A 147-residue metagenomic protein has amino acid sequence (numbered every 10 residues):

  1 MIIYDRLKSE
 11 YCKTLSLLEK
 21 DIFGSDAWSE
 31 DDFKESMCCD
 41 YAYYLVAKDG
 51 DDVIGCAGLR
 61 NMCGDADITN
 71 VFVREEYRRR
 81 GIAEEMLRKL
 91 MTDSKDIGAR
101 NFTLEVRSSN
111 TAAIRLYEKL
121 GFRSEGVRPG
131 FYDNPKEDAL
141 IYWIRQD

Functional and structural regions predicted by a protein language model:
I3-E76, L87-K89, D93, I97 (+1 more regions): Acetyl-CoA-dependent GNAT
L7-E10, F72, L120, R128 (+1 more regions): Non-heme di-metal
A27, R80-G81, K136: Non-catalytic, surface-exposed connector residues within folded enzymatic/regulatory domains
K34, S109, Y132: Positions that flank functional sites
N70-R88, K95-I97, N101, R107-R115 (+2 more regions): Conserved glycine-rich acetyl-CoA-binding loop
E105, R123-A139: Conserved catalytic-core motifs of GNAT/GCN5-like acyltransferases
Y142: Core SAM-dependent methyltransferase catalytic element
